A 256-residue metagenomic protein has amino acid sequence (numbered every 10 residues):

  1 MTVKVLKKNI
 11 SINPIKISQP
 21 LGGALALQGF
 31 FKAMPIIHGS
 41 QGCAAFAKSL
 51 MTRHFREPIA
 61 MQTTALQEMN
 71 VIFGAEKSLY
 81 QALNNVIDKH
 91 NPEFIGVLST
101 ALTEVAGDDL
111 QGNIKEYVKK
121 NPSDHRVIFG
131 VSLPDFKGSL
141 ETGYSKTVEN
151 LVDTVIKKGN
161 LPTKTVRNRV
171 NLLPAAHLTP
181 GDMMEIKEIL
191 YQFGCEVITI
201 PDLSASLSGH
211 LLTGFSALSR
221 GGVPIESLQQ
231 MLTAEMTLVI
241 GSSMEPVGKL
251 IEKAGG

Functional and structural regions predicted by a protein language model:
M1-G256: An N-terminal assembly and electron-transfer interface module characteristic of large anaerobic redox and radical
